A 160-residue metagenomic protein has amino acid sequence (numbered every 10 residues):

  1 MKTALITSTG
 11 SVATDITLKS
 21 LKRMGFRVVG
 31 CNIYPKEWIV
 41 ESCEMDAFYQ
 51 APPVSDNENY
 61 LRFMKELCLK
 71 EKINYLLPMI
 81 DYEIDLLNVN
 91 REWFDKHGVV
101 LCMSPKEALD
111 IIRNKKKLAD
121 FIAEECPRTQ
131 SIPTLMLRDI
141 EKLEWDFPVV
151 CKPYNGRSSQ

Functional and structural regions predicted by a protein language model:
M1-C102: ATP-binding N-terminal substructure of ATP-dependent carboxylate-amine bond-forming enzymes
P35, N57, N90, S104 (+2 more regions): Serine/threonine-rich low-complexity intrinsically disordered regions
K36-W38, E107-I111: Short gly/pro/ser/thr-enriched loop/turn and capping motifs at secondary-structure boundaries
D81, K106, Y154: Histidine-centered beta-alpha loop that forms part of the nucleotide-sugar donor binding/catalytic region in diverse
L101-S104, K152: Short beta-strands and strand-loop turn motifs
L109-Q160: Active-site nucleotide/adenylate-binding loops and adjacent lid/helix of ATP-dependent enzymes
